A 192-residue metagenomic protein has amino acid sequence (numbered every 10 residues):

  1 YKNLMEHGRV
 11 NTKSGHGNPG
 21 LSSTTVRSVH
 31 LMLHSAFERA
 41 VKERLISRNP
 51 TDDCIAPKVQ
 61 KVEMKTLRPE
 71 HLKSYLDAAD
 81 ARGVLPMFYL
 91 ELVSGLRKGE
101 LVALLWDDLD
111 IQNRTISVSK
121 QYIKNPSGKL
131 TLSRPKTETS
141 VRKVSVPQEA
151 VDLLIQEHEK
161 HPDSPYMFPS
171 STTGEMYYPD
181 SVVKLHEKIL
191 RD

Functional and structural regions predicted by a protein language model:
Y1-E6, P50, G174-E175: A Lys/Arg-rich helix-loop hairpin that forms a DNA/phosphate-binding surface
Y1-P19, A36-E38, K42, R191: Basic/aromatic-enriched alpha-helical hairpins
V10-S14, N18-S23, R27-V29, K42 (+6 more regions): Basic, Lys/Arg- and aromatic-enriched nucleic-acid-binding interface segment
L33-F37, G95, L101, H186-E187: Short, basic/aromatic-rich helical patch in the C-terminal catalytic core of site-specific tyrosine
E70, N113, Q121-S127, P147-D192: Active-site/catalytic core of tyrosine-dependent DNA strand-transfer enzymes
S117, K143-S145: Generic structural detector for well-ordered beta-strands
K120-T139: Short, flexible, glycine-rich and Lys/Arg-enriched loop motifs at helix boundaries that contact anionic partners
